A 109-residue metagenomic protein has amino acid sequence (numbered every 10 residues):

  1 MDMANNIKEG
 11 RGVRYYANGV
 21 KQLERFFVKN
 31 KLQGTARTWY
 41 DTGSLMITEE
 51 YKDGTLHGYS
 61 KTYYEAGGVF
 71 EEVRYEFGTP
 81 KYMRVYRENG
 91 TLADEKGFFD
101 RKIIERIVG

Functional and structural regions predicted by a protein language model:
M1-G109: Glycine/tyrosine- and acidic-biased, solvent-exposed loop/turn segments at the edges of beta-strands
